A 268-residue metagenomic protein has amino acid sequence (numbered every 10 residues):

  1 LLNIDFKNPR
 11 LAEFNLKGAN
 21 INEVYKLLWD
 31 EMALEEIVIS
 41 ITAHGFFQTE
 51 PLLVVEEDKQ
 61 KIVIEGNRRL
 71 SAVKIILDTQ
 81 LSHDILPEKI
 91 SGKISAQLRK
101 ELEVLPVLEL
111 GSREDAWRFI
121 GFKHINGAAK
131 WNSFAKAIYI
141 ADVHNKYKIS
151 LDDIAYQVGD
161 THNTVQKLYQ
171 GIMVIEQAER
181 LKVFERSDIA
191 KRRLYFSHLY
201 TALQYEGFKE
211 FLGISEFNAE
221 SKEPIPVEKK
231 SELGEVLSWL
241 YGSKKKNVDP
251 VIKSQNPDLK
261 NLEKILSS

Functional and structural regions predicted by a protein language model:
L1-S95, E101-V107, H198-T201: Short, charged/polar connector segments at secondary-structure boundaries
G18, E88-I172: Amphipathic, charge-rich alpha-helical segments that serve as recognition/docking helices
A33, R68-R69, K136, K229 (+1 more regions): Helical mechanochemical/support elements of P-loop NTPase systems and associated helical scaffolds
Q97-V104, F134-A137, G159-L240, I265: Amphipathic alpha-helical "recognition" segments
Q255-S268: Extended, amphipathic alpha-helical scaffolds
